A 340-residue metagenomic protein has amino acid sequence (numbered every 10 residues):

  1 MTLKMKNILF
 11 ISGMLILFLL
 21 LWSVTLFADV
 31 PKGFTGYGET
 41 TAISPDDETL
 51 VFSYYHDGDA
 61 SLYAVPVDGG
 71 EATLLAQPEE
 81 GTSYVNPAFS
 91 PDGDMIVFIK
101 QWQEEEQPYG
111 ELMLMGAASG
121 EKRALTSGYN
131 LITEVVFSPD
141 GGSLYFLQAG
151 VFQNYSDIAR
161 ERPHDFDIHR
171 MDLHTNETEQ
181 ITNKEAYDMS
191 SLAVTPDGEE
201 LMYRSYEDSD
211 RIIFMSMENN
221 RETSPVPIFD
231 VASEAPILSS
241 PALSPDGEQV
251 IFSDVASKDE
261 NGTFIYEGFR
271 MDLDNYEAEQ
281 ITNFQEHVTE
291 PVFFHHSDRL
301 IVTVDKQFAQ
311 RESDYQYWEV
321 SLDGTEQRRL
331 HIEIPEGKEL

Functional and structural regions predicted by a protein language model:
T2-L340: Sequence signature of WD/YWTD-type beta-propeller architectures
